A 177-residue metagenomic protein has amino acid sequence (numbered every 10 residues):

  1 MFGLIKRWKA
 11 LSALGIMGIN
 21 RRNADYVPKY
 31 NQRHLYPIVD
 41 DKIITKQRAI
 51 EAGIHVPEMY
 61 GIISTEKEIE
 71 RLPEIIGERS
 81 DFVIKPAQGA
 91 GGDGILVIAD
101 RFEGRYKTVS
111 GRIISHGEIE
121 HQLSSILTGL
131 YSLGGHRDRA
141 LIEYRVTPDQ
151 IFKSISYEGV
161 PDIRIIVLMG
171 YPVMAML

Functional and structural regions predicted by a protein language model:
M1, M17, M59, M169 (+1 more regions): Detector for methionine-enriched segments
M1-G18: Conserved oxyanion/phosphate-binding beta-strand-loop segments in alpha/beta enzyme cores
G3-K6, P37, K153: Generic detector of short alpha-helix boundary/capping microenvironments and adjacent low-complexity segments
M17, E70-E74, I166-V167: Short alpha-helical interface elements
R22-S132: A conserved helix-loop-beta module that forms one wall/lid of the active-site cleft in ATP-utilizing catalytic domains
S110-L177: Phosphate-binding site of ATP-dependent enzymes
